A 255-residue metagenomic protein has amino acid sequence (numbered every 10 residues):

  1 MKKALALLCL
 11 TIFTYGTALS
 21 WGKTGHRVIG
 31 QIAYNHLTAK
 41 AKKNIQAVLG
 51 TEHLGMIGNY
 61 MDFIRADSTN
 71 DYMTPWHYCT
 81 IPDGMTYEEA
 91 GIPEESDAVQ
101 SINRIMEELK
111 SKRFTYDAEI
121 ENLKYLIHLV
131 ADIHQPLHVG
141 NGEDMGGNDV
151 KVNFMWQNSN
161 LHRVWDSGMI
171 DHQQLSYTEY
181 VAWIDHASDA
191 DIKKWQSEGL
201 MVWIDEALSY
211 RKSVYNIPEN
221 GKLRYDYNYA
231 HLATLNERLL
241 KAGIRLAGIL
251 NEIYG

Functional and structural regions predicted by a protein language model:
M1-T24, G255: Bacterial Sec-dependent N-terminal signal peptides
L19-I127, P136, N141-G255: N-terminal, motif-rich segments that launch catalysis or mediate targeting to/interaction with membranes, typified by
